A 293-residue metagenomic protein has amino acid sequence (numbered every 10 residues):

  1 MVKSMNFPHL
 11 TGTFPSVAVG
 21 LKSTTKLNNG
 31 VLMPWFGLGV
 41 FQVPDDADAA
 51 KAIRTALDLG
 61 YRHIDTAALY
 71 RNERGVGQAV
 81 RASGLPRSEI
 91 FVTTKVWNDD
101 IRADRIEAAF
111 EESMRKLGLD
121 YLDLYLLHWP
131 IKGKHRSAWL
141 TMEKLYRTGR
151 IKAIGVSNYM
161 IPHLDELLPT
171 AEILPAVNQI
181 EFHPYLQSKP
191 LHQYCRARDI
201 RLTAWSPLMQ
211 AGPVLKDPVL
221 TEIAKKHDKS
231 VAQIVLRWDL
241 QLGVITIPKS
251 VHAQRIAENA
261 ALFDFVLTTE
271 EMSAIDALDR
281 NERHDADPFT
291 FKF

Functional and structural regions predicted by a protein language model:
V2-I90, Q210, F291: N-terminal binding-site loop/beta-alpha segment at the start of enzyme catalytic domains that lines or forms
N28, I106-L127, K144-T148: CE4/NodB-like, metal-dependent polysaccharide N-deacetylase domain that modifies extracellular/periplasmic N-acetylated
V43-A47, D65-G75, D99-D104, P130-K134 (+2 more regions): Acidic-and-aromatic substrate-binding clefts and catalytic sites of carbohydrate-active enzymes
P44-L57, R102-L117, L164-D165, L186-Q187: Short, acidic/polar
Y61, L119-L122, I151, P175: A structural motif
R62-Y70, L126, A153-G155, V177-I180: Short catalytic-loop micro-motif centered on adjacent basic/acidic residues
R87-I101, D123-P130, N158, F182: A short, structured active-site edge motif that brings together acidic residues
P130-F293: Beta/alpha (TIM)-barrel catalytic core signal, keyed to glycine-rich beta->alpha loops juxtaposed to Asp/Glu that bind
